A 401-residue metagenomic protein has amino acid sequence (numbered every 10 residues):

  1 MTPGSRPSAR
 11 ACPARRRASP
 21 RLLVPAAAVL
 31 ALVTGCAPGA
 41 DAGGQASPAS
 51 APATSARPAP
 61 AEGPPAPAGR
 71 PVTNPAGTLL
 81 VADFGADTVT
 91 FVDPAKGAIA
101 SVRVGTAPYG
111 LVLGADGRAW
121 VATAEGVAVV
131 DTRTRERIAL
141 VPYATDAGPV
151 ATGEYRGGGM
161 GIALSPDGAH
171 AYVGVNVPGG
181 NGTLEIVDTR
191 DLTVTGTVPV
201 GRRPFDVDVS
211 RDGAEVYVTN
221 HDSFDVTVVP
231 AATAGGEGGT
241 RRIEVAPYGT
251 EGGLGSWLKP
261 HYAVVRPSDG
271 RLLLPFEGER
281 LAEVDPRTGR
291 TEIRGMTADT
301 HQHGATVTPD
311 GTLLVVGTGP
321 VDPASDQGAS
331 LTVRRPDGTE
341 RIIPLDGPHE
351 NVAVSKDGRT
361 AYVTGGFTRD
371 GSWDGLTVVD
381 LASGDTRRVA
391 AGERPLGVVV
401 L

Functional and structural regions predicted by a protein language model:
M1-S55: Secretory targeting and sorting signals
L32, C36-L401: Predominantly soluble domains enriched in secretory-pathway, periplasmic, or organellar proteins
